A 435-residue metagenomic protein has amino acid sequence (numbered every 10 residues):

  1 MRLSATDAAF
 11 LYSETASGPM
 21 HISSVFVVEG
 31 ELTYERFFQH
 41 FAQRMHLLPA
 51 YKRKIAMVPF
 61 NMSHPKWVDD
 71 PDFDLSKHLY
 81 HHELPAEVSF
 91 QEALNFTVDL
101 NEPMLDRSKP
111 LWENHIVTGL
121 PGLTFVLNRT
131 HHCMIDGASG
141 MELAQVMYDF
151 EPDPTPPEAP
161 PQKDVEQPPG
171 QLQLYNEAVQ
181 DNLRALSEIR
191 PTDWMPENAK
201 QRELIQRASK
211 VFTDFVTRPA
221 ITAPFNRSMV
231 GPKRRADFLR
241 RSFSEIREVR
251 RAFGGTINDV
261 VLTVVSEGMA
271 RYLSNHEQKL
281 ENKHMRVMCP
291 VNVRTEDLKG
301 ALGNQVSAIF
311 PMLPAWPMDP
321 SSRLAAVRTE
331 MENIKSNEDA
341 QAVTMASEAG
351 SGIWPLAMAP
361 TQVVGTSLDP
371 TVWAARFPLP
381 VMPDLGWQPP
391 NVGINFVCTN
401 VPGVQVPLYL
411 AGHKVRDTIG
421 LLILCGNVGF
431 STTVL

Functional and structural regions predicted by a protein language model:
M1-A5, E14, S23-V428, L435: Soluble acyl-CoA-dependent acyltransferase catalytic core bearing the H(X)4D motif
